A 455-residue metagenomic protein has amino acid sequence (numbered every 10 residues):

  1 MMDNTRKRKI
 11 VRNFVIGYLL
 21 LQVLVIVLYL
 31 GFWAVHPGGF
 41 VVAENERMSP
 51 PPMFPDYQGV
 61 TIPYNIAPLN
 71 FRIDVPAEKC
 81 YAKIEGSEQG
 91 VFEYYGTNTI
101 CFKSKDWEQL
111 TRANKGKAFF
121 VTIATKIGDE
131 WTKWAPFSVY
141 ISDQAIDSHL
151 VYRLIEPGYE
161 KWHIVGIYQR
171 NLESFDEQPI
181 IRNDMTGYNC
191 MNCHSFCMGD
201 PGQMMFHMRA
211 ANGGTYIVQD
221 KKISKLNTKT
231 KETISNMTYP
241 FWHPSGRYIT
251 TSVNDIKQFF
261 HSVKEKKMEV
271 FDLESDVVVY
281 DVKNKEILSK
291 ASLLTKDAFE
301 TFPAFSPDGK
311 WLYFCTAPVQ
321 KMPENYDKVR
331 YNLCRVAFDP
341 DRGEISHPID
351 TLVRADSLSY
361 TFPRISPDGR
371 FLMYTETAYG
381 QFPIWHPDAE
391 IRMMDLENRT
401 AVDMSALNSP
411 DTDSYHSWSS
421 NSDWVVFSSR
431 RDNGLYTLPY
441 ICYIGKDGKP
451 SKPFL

Functional and structural regions predicted by a protein language model:
E46-D56, Q89-D106, A135-S138, E173-C190 (+5 more regions): Multi-bladed beta-propeller domains
M53, W131-E160, E232-T233: Low-complexity, Pro/Ser/Thr- and charge-rich linker/hinge segments at domain boundaries
F54-V75: Contiguous beta-strand segments within globular domains
N70, C193-S195, Y239-F241, F302-A304 (+2 more regions): Conserved beta-strand position repeated once per blade in WD40 beta-propeller domains
L150-K161, T251-D272, F314-Y331, T375-D388 (+2 more regions): Short, conserved, GDST-rich strand-edge loop motifs in beta-rich repeat architectures
L150-N227, E232-T233: Conserved, compact domain cores that house catalytic/ligand-binding motifs in diverse enzymes and effector modules
M198-D200, P244-S245, P307-D308, P367-D368 (+1 more regions): Residue-level detector of Asp-centered blade-edge/turn motifs that repeat once per structural unit in beta-propeller
Q203-M204, G246-I249, G309-L312, L372 (+1 more regions): Hydrophobic beta-strand positions that form the internal "hydrophobic ladder" of WD40/Gbeta-like beta-propeller blades
